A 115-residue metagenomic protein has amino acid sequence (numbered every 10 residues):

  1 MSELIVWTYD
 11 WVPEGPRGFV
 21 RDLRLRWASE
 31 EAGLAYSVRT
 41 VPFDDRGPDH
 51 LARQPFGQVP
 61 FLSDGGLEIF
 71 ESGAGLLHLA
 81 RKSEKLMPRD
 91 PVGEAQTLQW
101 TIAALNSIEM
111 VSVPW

Functional and structural regions predicted by a protein language model:
M1-W115: GST-like domain detector, emphasizing the conserved glutathione-binding G-site in the N-terminal thioredoxin-like
